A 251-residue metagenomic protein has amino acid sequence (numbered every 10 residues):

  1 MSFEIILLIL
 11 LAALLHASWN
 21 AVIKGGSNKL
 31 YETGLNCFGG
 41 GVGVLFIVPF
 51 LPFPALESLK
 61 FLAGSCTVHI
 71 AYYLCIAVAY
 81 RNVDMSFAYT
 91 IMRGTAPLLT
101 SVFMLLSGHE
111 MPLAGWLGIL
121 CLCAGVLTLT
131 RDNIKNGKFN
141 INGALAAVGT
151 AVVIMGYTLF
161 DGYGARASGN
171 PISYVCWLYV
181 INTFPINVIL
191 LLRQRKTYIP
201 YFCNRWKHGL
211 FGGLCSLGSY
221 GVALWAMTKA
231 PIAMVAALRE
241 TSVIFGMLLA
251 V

Functional and structural regions predicted by a protein language model:
M1-T67, Y73-V83, A124, R131-A146 (+3 more regions): Membrane-interface interhelical linkers
L7, L35, G64, I91-M92 (+3 more regions): Hydrophobic core positions of alpha-helical segments in small-molecule transporters and transporter systems
W19-N20, Y157, I244: Short helical (or helix-break) motifs at transmembrane helix termini and adjacent helical loops in multi-pass membrane
N28-E32, I76-R93, E110-L113, R166-S173 (+1 more regions): Structural motif at transmembrane-helix junctions in multi-pass transporters
G39-G43, I91-L106, I181-P185, G218-V222 (+1 more regions): Alpha-helical transmembrane segments of compact multi-pass small-molecule transporters, enriched in specific families
V44, L98-L105, M111-N133, V251: Hydrophobic transmembrane alpha-helices of multi-pass small-molecule transport proteins
V44-P54, T100-G115, V153-N170, L214-I232: Hydrophobic alpha-helical transmembrane segments in multi-pass integral membrane proteins
F61-H69, M111-C123, N170-N182: Alpha-helical transmembrane segments
